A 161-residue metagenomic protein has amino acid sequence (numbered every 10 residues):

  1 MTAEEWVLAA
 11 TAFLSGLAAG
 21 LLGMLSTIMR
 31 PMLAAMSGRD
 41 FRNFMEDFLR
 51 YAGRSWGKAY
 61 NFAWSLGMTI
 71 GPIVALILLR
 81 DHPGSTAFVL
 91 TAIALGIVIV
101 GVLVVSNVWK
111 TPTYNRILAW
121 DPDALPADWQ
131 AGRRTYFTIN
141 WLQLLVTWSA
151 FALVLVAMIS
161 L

Functional and structural regions predicted by a protein language model:
M1-L8, R54-G57, G84-T91, W129 (+1 more regions): Membrane-interface helix-boundary signature
T2-G16, I77-V100: Interfacial segments of alpha-helical transmembrane regions
W6, G16-S65, P122-R133: Interfacial loop at the N-terminal end of multi-pass membrane proteins
S26-A35, V100-P122: Inner-leaflet juxtamembrane helices
Y60-L76, L144-F151: Core segments of transmembrane alpha-helices that mediate helix-helix packing or line hydrophobic substrate/ligand
P112-L145: Interfacial loop-to-transmembrane junctions
V154-L161: Juxtamembrane boundary at the C-terminal end of a transmembrane helix
